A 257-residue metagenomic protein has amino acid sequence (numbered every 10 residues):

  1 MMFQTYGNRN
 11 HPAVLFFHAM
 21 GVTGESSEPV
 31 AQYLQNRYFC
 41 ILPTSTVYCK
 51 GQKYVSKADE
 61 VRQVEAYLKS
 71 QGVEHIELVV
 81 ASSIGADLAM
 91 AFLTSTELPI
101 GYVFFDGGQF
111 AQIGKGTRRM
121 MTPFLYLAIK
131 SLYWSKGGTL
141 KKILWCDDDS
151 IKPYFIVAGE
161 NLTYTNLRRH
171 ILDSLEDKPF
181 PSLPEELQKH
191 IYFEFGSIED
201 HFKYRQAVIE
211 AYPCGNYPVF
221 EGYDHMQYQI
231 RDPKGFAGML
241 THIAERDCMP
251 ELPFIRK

Functional and structural regions predicted by a protein language model:
Q4-K50: Conserved HGGG/HGGXW glycine-rich cap/lid loop of the alpha/beta-hydrolase fold
I41-L78: Active-site loop/oxyanion-hole signature of alpha/beta-hydrolase fold enzymes
V80-A89: Gly/Ala-rich beta-loop-alpha elbow adjacent to hydrolase catalytic centers
T94-S131: Flexible "cap/lid" loop of the alpha/beta hydrolase fold
K115-G116, L132-E185: Conserved alpha/beta-hydrolase catalytic His-Asp/Glu region
L172-E210: Conserved serine/cysteine hydrolase catalytic core
Y212-M226: Catalytic histidine neighborhood in serine/cysteine hydrolases with alpha/beta-hydrolase-type architecture
Y223-F236: Catalytic histidine-centered segment of alpha/beta-hydrolase-like enzymes
